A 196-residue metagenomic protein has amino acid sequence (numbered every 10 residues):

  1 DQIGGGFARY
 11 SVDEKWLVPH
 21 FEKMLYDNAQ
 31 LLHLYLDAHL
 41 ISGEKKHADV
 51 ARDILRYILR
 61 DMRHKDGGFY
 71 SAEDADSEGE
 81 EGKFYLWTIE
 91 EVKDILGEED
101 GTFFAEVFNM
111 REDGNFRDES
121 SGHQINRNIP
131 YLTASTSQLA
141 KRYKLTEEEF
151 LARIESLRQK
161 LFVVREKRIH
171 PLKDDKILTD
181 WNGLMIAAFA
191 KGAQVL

Functional and structural regions predicted by a protein language model:
D1-L196: Glycan-recognition and catalytic cores of secretory/periplasmic carbohydrate-active enzymes
